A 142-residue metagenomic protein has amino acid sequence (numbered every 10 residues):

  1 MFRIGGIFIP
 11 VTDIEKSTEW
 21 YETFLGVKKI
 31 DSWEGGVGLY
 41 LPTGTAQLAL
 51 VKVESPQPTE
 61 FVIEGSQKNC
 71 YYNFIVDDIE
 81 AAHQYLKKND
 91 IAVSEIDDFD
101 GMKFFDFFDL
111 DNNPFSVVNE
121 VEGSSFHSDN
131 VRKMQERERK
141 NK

Functional and structural regions predicted by a protein language model:
M1-G5, K28-N73, H83-D109, E120-K142: Vicinal oxygen chelate
V11-D13: Conserved beta-strand-loop-alpha-helix junction that forms the acyl-donor binding cleft
K16-S17, I79-H83: Short, conserved charged micro-motifs
S17-E22, L86, N112: Conserved active-site tyrosine of GNAT-family acetyltransferases
P114-V117: Short glycine-/small-residue motifs
